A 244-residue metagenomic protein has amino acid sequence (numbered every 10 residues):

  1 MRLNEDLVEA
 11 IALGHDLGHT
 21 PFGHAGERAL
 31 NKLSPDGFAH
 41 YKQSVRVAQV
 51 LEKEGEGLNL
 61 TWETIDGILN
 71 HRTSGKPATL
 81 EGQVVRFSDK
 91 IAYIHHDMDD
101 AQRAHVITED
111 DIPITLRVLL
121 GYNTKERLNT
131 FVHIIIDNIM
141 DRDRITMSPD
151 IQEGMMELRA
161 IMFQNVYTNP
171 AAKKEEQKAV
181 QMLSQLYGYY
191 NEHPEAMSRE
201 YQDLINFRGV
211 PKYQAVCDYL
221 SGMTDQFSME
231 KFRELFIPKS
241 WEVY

Functional and structural regions predicted by a protein language model:
M1-A39, V45-A48, E52: Acidic/His-rich, divalent-metal-binding segments that scaffold phosphate/diphosphate chemistry
R2-D6, F38-Y244: Histidine-centered, transition-metal-coordinating active-site segments
